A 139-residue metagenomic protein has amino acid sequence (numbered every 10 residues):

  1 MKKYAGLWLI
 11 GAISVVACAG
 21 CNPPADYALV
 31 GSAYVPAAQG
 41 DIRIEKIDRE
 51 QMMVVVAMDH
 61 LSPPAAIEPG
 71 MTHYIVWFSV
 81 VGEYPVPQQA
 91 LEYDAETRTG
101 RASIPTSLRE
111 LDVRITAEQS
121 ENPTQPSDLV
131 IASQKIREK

Functional and structural regions predicted by a protein language model:
M1-L9: Bacterial N-terminal signal peptides that target proteins for export
G11-S14: Residue-level signal for mature regions of secreted extracellular proteins and peptides
V16-G20: C-terminal motif of bacterial Sec signal peptides marking the signal peptidase cleavage site
C21-K139: N-terminal targeting/export leaders
